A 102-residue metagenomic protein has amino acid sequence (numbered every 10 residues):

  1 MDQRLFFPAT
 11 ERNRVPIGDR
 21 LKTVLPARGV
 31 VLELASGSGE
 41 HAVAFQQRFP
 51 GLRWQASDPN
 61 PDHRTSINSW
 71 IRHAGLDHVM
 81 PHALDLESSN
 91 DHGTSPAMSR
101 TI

Functional and structural regions predicted by a protein language model:
M1-R28: Class I SAM-dependent methyltransferase Rossmann-like catalytic core, especially the SAM/SAH-binding loop
P8, S36, S57-D58: Conserved residues at beta->alpha junctions
R28-G37: Conserved class I S-adenosyl-L-methionine
G39-V43: Glycine-rich SAM-binding Motif I of class I
A44-D91: Class I SAM-dependent methyltransferase SAM/SAH-binding core
T94-I102: A short acidic, Gly/Pro-enriched loop at the edge of an enzyme's catalytic core that lines a small-molecule cofactor
